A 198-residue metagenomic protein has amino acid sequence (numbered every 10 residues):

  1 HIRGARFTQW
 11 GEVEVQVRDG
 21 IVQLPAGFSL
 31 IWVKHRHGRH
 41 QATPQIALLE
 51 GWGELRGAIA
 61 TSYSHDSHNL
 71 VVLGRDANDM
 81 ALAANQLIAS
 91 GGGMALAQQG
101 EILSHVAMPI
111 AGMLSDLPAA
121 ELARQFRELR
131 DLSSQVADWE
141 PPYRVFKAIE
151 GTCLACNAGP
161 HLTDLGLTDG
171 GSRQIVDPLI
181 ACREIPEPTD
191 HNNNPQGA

Functional and structural regions predicted by a protein language model:
H1-W32, H37-R39, K147, C153-D164: Hard-cation-handling environments
T8-V13, L49-W52, L73-R75: A short linear-motif detector with a strong N-terminal bias
S29, H35, P44-S67, A83-L87 (+1 more regions): Catalytic centers of hydrolytic enzymes
Q41-A42, N78-L82: Short, conserved charged micro-motifs
L70-M80: Extended catalytic/binding region for NAD+/ADP-ribose chemistry, centered on the ART fold
